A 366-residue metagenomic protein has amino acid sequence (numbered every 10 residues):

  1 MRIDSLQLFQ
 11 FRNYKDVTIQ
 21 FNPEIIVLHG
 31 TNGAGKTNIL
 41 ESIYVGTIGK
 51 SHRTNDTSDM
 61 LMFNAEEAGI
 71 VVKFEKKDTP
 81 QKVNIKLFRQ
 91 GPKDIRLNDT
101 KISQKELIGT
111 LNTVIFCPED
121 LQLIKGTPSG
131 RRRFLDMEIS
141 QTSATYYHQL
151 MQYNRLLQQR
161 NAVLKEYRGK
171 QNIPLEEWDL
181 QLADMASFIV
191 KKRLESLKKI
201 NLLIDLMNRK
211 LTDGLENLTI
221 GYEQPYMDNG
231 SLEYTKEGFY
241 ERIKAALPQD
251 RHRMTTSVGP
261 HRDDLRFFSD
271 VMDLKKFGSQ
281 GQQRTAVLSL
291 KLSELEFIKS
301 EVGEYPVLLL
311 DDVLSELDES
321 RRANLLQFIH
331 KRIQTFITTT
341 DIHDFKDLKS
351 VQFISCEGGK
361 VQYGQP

Functional and structural regions predicted by a protein language model:
M1-T31, K170-V307, E316-S320, N324-Q327 (+3 more regions): Conserved NTPase motor "head" modules and their coupling/switch loops across ABC/AAA+ ATPases, GTPases, and GHKL ATPases
T18-R96, Y153, Y167-R168, E176 (+2 more regions): Conserved P-loop NTP-binding catalytic core
N38-I39, F134, L325: Alpha1 helix immediately C-terminal to the Walker A/P-loop of P-loop NTPases, especially ABC transporter
T47-G130, I139-T142, Y146, N201-D205 (+2 more regions): Nucleotide-state sensing region of NTPase/ATPase domains
V72, Q334-T340: Structural recognition of the conserved hydrophobic beta-strand(s) that form the central parallel beta-sheet of P-loop
K101-T110, C117-L180, D184, G364: A conserved P-loop NTPase coupling/switch region
M137, I342-F353: Short regulatory helix/loop adjacent to the ATP-binding pocket of P-loop NTPases
D311-V313: Walker B catalytic acidic pair
